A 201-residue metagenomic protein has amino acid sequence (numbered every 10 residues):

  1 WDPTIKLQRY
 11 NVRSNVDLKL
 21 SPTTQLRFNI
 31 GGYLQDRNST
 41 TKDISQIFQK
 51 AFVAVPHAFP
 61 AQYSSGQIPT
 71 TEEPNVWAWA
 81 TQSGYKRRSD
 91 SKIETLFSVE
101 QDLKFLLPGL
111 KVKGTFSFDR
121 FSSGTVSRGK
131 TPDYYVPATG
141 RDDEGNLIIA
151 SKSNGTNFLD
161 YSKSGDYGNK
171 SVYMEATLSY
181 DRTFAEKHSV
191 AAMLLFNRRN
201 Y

Functional and structural regions predicted by a protein language model:
W1, N75-G84, N154-K163: Extracytoplasmic loops and strand-loop junctions of Gram-negative outer membrane beta-barrel proteins
W1-P3, R37-T41, F121-S127, T131 (+2 more regions): Outer-membrane beta-barrel proteins
D2-N75, G84-K92, Y167-K170, D181-A185 (+1 more regions): Flexible loop and strand-edge segments within Gram-negative outer membrane beta-barrel domains
Q8, D43-F52, R128-T139, E144-S151: Flexible, surface-exposed loop regions and adjacent strand-edge segments of Gram-negative outer-membrane beta-barrel
V12-S14, T95-F97, A176-L178, A192: Membrane-embedded beta-strands of outer-membrane beta-barrel proteins, especially the hydrophobic/small aromatic
T23, D102-V112, T125, T183-V190: Short loop/turn motifs that connect adjacent beta-strands in outer-membrane beta-barrel proteins
F28-G32, G114-R120, A192-R198: Transmembrane beta-barrel strands of outer-membrane/channel proteins
S122-R128, G168-Y201: Carboxylate/His-rich catalytic cores and anion/metal-binding grooves
